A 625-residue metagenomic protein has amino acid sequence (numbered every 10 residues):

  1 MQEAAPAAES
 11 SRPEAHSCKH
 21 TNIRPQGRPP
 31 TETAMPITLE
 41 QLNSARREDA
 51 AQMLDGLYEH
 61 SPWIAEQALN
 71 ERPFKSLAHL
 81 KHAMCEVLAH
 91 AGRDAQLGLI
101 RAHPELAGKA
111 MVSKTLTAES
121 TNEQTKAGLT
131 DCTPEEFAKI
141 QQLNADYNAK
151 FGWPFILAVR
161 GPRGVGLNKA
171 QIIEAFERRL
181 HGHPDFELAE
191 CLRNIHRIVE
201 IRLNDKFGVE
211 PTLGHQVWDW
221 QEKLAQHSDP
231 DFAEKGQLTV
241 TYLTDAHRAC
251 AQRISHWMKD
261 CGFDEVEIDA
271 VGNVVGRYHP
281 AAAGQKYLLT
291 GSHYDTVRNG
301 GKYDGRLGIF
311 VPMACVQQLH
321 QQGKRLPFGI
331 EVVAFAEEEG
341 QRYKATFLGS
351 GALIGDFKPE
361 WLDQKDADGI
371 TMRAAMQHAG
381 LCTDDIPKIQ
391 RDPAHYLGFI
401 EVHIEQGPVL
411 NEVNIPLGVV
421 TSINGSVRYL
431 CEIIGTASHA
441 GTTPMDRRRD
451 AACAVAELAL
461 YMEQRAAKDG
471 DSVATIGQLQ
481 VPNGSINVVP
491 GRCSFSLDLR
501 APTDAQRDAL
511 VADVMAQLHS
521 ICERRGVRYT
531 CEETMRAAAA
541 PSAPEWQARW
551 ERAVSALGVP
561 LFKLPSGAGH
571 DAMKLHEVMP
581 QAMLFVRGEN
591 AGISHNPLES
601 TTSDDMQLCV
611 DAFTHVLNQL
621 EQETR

Functional and structural regions predicted by a protein language model:
A4-A8, A15-K19, G27-P30: Short, low-complexity intrinsically disordered segments enriched in A/P/G/S/L with frequent Arg, especially at protein
Q41-S44, Q52, G56-Y58, W63-L143 (+2 more regions): Aromatic-anchored, charged helix-turn/loop surface patch used as a conserved interaction hotspot
G214-G301: Acidic/His- and Gly-rich active-site-bordering loop/insert found across diverse amide/peptide-bond hydrolases
H227-P230, G291-S292, L561-A612: Zn-dependent metallopeptidase/amidohydrolase metal-coordination segment
L238-L243, T475-G484, S496-D498, P502-T503 (+3 more regions): A short beta-alpha structural unit
T290-H293, N299-E339, V427-I433, H439-R465 (+3 more regions): Alpha-helical metal-binding/catalytic segments enriched in His/Glu/Asp
E337-E338, R342-D504: Midchain, well-structured core segments that form catalytic/ion-binding scaffolds
T421, H439, T443-K468, V511 (+2 more regions): His/Asp/Glu-rich mid-to-C-terminal helical/loop segments that flank catalytic regions of hydrolases
